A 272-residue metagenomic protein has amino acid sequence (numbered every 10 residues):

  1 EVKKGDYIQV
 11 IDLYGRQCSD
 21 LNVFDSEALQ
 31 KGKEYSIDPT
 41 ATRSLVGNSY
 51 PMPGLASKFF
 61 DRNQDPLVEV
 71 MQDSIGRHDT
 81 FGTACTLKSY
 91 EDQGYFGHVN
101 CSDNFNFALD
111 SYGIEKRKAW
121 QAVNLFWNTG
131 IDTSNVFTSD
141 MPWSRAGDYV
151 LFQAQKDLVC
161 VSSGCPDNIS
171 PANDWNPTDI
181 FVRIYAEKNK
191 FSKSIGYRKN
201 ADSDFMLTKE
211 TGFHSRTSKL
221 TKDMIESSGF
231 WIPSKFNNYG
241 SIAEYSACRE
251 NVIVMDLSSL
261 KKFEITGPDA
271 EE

Functional and structural regions predicted by a protein language model:
E1-G196: Acidic, Ser/Thr/Pro
Y185-E272: Glycine/proline-enriched, intrinsically flexible loops and inter-domain linkers
